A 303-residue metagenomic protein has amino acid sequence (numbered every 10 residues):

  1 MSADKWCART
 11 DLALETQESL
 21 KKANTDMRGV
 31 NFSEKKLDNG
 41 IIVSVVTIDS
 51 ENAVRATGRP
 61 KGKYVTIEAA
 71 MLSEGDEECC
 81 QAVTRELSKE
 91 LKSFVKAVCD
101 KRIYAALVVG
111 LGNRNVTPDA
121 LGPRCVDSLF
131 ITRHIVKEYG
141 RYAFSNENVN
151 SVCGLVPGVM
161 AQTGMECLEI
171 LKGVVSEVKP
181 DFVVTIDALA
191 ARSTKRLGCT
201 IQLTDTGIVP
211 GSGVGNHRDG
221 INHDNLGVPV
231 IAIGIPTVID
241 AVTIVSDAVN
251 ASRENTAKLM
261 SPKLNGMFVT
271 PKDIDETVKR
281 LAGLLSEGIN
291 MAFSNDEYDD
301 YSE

Functional and structural regions predicted by a protein language model:
M1-P60: N-terminal amphipathic/basic leader segments beginning at the initiator methionine
E51-A97: An N-terminal, well-structured beta->alpha segment
T66-A70, A105-V116, G154-G158: Short glycine-rich or small-residue beta-strand-to-loop segments that form or flank ligand, phosphate, metal/Fe-S
L111-D119, A161, A188-R192: Gly/Ser/Thr-rich loops at beta-strand to alpha-helix junctions that form or flank small-molecule/cofactor-binding
N113-N150, G154: Glycine-rich phosphate/diphosphate-binding loop of Rossmann-like nucleotide-binding domains
A143-V174: A structural-propensity feature for long, helix-poor, extended segments
L155-V156, T185-E303: A structural signal for small-residue-enriched, beta-sheet-centric alpha/beta enzyme cores and oligomeric scaffold folds
V175, P180-D181: Proline-aspartate-enriched helix->loop->beta-strand connector
